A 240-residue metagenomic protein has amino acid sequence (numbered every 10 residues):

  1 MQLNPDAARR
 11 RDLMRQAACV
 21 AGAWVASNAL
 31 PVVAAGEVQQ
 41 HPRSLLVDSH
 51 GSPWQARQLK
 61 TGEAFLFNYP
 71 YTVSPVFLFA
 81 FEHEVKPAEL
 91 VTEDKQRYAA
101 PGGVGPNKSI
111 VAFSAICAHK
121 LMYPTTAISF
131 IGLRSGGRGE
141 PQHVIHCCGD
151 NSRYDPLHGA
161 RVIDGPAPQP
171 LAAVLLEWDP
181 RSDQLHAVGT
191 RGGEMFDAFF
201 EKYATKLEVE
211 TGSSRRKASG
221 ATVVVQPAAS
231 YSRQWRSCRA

Functional and structural regions predicted by a protein language model:
M1-A21: N-terminal secretory signal peptides and thylakoid transit peptides that target proteins across membranes
D6, G105, G139: Residue-level marker of regulatory loop/turn positions in helix-turn-helix DNA-binding domains and in histidine
R11, A115, I145: Short alpha-helical basic/polar micro-motif
L30-S135, E177-A240: N-terminal pre-ligand scaffold of iron-sulfur
S74, K108-S109, F113, P141-H143 (+2 more regions): Residues that flank catalytic or metal-binding motifs in active/ligand-binding sites
M122, C147-H158: Short Cys/His-centered divalent metal-binding micro-motifs
S129, G136-H143, D155-V188: Polybasic, low-complexity binding patches
